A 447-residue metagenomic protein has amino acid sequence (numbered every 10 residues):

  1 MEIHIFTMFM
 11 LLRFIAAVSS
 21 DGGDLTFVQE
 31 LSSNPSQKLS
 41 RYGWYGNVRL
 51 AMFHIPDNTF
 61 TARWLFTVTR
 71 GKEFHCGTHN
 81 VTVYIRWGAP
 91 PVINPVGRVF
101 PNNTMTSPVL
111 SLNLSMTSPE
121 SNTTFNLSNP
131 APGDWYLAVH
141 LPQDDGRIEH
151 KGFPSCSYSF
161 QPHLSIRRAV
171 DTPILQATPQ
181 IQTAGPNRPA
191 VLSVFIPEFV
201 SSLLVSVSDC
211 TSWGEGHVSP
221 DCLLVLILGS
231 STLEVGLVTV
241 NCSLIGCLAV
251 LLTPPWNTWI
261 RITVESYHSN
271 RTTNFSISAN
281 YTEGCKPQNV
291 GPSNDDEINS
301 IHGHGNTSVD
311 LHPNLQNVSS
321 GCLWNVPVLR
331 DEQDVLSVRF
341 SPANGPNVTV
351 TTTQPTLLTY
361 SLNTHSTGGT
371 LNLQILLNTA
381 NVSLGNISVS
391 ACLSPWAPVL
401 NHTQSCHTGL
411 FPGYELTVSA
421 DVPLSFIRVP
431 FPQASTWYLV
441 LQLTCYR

Functional and structural regions predicted by a protein language model:
M1-L12: Classical eukaryotic N-terminal signal peptides for Sec-dependent ER targeting/secretion, especially the positively
I3, L137, Y360, L373-I375 (+2 more regions): Long, hydrophobic alpha-helical transmembrane bundles and adjoining juxtamembrane helices/loops of multi-pass integral
R13-A16, W64: Long, charged/polar, low-complexity intrinsically disordered N-terminal extensions that precede catalytic
V18-V48, T69-P130, P142-G185, S208-P255 (+3 more regions): Surface-exposed beta-strand/loop patches in noncatalytic accessory domains and peripheral targeting/linker segments
A51-H54, L192-F195, N325, L362: C-terminal luminal/periplasmic domains and tails of membrane-associated envelope-modifying transferases
I55-T67, P132-D134, I196-S206, N257-T258 (+3 more regions): Extended extracellular/luminal ectodomain segments enriched in beta-structured repeat modules
Y136-H140, R261-E265, Y438-Q442: Extracellular recognition modules
P186-A190: Beta-strand/beta-sandwich contexts
